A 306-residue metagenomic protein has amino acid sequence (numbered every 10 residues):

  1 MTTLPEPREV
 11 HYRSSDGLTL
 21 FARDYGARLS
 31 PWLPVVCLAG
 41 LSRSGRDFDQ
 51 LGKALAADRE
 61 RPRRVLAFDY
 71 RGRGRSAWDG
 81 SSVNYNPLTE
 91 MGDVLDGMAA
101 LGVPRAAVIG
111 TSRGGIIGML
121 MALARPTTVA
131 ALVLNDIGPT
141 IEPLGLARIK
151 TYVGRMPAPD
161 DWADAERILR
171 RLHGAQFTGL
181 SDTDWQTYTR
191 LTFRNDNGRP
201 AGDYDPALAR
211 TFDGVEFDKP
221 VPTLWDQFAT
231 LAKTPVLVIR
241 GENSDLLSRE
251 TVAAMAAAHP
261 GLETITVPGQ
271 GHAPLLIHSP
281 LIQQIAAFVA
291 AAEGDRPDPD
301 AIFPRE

Functional and structural regions predicted by a protein language model:
M1-T19: N-terminal cap/lid segment of alpha/beta-hydrolase-fold proteins
F21-W78: Conserved HGGG/HGGXW glycine-rich cap/lid loop of the alpha/beta-hydrolase fold
Q50, A56, L66-I109, A287: Active-site loop/oxyanion-hole signature of alpha/beta-hydrolase fold enzymes
P104-P143: Conserved hydrolase catalytic core segment
D160-D213: Conserved alpha/beta-hydrolase catalytic His-Asp/Glu region
N195-A257: Conserved serine/cysteine hydrolase catalytic core
H259-H272: Catalytic histidine neighborhood in serine/cysteine hydrolases with alpha/beta-hydrolase-type architecture
Q270-L281: Catalytic histidine-centered segment of alpha/beta-hydrolase-like enzymes
